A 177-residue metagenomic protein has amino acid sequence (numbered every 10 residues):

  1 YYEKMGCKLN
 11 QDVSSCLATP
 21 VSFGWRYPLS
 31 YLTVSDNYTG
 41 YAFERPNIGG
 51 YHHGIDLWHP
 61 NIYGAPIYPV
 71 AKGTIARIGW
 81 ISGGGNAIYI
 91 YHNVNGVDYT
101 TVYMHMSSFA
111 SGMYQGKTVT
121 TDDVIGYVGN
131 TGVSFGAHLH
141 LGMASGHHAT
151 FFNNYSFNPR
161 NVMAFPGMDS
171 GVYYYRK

Functional and structural regions predicted by a protein language model:
Y2-N86, T121, N130, S134 (+1 more regions): Surface-exposed, glycine-biased beta-strand/turn segments
L32, P46, P60, F109 (+2 more regions): Surface-exposed loop/turn and secondary-structure junction residues enriched for glycine/proline
V34-S35, Y114, N154: Generic recognition of short, well-ordered alpha-helical segments
H52, P69-Q115, G136-S145: Zn2+-dependent peptidoglycan hydrolase active-site motif and core
D56, N86-H92, Y99, K117-K177: Conserved, short, structured surface segments that act as functional micro-motifs
Y63-G64, M113-G116, G171: Glycine-centered loop/turn motifs
